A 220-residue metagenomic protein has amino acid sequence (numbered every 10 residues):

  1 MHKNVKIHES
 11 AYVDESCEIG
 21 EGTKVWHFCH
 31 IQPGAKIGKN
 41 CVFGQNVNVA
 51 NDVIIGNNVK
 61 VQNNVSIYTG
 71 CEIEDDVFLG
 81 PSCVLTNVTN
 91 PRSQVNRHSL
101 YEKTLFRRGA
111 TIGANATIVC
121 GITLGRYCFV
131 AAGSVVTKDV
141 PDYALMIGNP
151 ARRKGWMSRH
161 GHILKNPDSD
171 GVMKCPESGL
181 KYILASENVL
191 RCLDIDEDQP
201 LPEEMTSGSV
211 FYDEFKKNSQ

Functional and structural regions predicted by a protein language model:
M1-I147, A151-R153: Structural signal for interior beta-strand "rungs" in well-ordered beta-sheet cores of soluble enzyme domains
G148-P150, R159, I195: Short, loop-centered acidic/histidine patches that primarily coordinate divalent metals
R153-W156, G171-M173: Cys/His-enriched microdomains
S158, C175-S178: Short cysteine-rich clusters marking metal-coordination/redox-active sites
G161-L164, K181: Cys/His-rich metal-chelating microdomains
N166-P167, I183-A185: Short, non-ligating residues that shape and space the ligands of small metal-coordination modules and catalytic
V172, G179-I183: Extracellular disulfide-bonded cysteine-rich modules/repeats
N188-Q220: Long, charge-rich boundary regions
